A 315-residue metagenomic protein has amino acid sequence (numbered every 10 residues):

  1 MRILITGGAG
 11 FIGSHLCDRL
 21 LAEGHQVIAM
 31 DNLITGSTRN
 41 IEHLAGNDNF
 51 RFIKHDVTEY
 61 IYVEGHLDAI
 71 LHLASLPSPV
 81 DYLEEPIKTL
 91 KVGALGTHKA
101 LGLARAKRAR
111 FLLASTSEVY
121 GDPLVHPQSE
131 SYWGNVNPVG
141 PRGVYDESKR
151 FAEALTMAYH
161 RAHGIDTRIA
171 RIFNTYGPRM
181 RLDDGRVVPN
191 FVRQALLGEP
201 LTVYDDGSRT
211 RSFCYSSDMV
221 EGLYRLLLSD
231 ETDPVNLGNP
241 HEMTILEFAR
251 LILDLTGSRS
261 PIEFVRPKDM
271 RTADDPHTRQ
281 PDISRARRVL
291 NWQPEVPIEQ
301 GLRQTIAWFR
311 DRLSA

Functional and structural regions predicted by a protein language model:
M1-T175, S217, L223, L227 (+2 more regions): N-terminal Rossmann-like NAD(P)+-binding domain of SDR-like oxidoreductases, especially those catalyzing
I3, L16, H55, K99 (+2 more regions): C-terminal substrate-binding subdomain of Rossmann-fold SDR/epimerase-dehydratase oxidoreductases
I12, G36, I61, L182 (+3 more regions): Residues that form or flank phosphate/diphosphate-binding pockets in enzymes that use nucleotide phosphates
N32, S75, T116, P178 (+3 more regions): Conserved donor-binding loops in enzymes that form glycosidic bonds
S75, L90, M180-R181, S212: Nucleotide-sugar-dependent glycosyltransferase donor-binding/catalytic pocket residues
E84-E85, R179-D183, D274-H277: Short, solvent-exposed loop/turn segments at secondary-structure boundaries
H126-P127, L182-N190: A glycine/serine/threonine-rich, flexible loop-to-helix segment that serves as the NAD(P) cofactor-binding "lid"
F151, L155, Y159, F191 (+2 more regions): Hydrophobic alpha-helix immediately C-terminal to the catalytic Tyr-X-X-X-Lys motif of short-chain
